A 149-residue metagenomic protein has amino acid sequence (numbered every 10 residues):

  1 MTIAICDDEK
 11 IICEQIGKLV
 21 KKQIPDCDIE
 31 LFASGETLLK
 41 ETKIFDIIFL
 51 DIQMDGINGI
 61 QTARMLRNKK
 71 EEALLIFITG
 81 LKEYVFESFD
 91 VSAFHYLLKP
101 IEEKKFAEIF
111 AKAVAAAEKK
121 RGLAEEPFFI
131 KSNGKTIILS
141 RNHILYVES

Functional and structural regions predicted by a protein language model:
M1-T2: Non-catalytic signal-transmission and effector/linker regions of two-component phosphorelay proteins
E9-E30, N68: Two-component/phosphorelay signaling modules centered on CheY-like receiver
I11, E83, L139: Charged, alpha-helix-enriched surfaces in structured cytosolic catalytic cores of large nucleotide-utilizing machines
C13, L31-I47: Acidic, metal-coordinating helix/loop segments flanking the phosphotransfer/catalytic sites of two-component signaling
K18, E36, R64: Active-site phosphate/pyrophosphate- and oxyanion-stabilizing loops and adjacent acidic/basic residues in soluble
K40, I44-R121: CheY-like receiver
A107-S149: Conserved binding/recognition cores within well-folded domains
